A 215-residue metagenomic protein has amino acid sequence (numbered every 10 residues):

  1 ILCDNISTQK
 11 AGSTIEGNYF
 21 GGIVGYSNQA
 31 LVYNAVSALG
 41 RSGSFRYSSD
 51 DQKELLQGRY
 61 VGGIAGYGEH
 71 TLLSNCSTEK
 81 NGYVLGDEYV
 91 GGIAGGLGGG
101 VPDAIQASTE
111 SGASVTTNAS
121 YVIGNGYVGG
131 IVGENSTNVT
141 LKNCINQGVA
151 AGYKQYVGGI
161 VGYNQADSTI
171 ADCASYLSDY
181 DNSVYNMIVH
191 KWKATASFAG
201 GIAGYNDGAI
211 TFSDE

Functional and structural regions predicted by a protein language model:
I1-E215: Predominantly extracellular beta-rich ligand-binding scaffolds that present long acidic/polar faces for carbohydrate
